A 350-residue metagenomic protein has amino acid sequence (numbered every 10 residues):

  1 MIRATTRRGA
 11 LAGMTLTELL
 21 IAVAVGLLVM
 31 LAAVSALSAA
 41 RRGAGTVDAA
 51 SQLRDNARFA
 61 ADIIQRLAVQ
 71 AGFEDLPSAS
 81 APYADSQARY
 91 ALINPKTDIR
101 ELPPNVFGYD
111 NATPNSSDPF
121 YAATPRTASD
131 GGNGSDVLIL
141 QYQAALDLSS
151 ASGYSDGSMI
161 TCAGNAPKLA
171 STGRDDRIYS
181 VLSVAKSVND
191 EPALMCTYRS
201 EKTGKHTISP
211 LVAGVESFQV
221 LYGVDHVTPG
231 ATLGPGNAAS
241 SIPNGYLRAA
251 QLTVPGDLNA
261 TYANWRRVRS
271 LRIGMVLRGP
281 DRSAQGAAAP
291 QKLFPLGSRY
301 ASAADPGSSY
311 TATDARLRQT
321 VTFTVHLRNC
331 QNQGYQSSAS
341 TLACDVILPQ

Functional and structural regions predicted by a protein language model:
I2-R7, A12-T17, I21-A71: Aliphatic-rich helix starts adjacent to a transmembrane/signal segment
A60-S270, G274, P280-L317, T322 (+1 more regions): N-terminal pilin/flagellin-like segments and related low-complexity appendage regions
